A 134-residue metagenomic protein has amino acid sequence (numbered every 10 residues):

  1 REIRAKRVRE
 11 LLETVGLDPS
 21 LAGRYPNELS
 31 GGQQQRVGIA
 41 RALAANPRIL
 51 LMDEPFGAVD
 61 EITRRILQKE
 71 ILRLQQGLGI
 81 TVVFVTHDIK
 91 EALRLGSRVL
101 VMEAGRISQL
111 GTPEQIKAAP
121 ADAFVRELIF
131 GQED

Functional and structural regions predicted by a protein language model:
I3-S20: Conserved ABC ATPase "signature" region
Y25-L29, Q33: Conserved ABC ATPase signature
I39: Hydrophobic anchor residue at the start of the ABC signature
A44-R48: A short, proline-enriched helix->beta-strand linker immediately N-terminal to the Walker B motif in ABC-type P-loop
L50-D53: Catalytic Walker B motif of ABC-type/P-loop ATPase nucleotide-binding domains
R64-L78: Helical segment within the ABC ATPase nucleotide-binding domain
A104-G105: Conserved ABC ATPase "signature" C-loop
L110-G111, A119: ABC ATPase "signature
